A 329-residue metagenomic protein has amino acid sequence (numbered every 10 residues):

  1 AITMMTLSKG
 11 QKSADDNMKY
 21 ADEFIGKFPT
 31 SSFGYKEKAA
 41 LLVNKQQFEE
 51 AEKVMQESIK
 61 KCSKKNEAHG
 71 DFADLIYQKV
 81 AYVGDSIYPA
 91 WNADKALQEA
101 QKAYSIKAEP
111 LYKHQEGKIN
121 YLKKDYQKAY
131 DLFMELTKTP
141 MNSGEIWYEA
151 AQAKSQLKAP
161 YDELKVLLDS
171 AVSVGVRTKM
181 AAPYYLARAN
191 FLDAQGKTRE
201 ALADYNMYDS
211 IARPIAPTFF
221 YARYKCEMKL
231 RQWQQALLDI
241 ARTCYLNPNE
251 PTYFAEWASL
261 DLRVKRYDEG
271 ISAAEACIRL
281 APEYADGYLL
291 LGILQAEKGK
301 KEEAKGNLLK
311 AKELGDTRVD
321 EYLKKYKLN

Functional and structural regions predicted by a protein language model:
T3, E37, D71, Q115 (+6 more regions): Canonical tetratricopeptide repeat
G10, N44, Q78-Y82, L122 (+6 more regions): Register position in tetratricopeptide repeats
E23-F24, E57-S58, K102-A103, E135-L136 (+5 more regions): Canonical positions in the second alpha-helix
K27, K61-C62, S105-I106, T139-P140 (+5 more regions): Structural marker of alpha-solenoid helical repeat scaffolds
S32-F33, K65-E67, P110-L111, S143-E145 (+5 more regions): Helix-start (N-cap) detector for alpha-helical repeat units in TPR-like alpha-solenoids, especially tetratricopeptide
I293, E297-N329: Terminal, low-structured helical/coil segments at or just beyond the last alpha-helical repeat
